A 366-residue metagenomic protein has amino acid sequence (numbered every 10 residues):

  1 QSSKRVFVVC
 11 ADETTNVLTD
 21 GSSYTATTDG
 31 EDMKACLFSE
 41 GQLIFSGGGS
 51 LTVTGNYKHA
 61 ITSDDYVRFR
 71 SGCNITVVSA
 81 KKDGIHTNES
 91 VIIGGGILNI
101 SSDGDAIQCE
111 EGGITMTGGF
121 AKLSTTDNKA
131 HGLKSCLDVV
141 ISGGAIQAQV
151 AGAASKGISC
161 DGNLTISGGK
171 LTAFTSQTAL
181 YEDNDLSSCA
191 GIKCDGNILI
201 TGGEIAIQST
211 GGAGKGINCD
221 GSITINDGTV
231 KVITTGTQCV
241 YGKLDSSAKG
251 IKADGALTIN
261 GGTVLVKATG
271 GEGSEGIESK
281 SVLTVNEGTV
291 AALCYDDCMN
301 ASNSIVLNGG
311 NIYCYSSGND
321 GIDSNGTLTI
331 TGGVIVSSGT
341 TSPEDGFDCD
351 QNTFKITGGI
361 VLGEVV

Functional and structural regions predicted by a protein language model:
Q1-V366: A composition-driven surface/loop motif
